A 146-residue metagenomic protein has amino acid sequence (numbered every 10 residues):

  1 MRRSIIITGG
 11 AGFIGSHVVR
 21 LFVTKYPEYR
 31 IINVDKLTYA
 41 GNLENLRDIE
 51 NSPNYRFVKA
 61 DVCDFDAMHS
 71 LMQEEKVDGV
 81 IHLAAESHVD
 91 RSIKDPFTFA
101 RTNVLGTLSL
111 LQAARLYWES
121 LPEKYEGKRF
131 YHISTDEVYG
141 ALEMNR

Functional and structural regions predicted by a protein language model:
M1-R146: N-terminal Rossmann-like NAD(P)+-binding domain of SDR-like oxidoreductases, especially those catalyzing
